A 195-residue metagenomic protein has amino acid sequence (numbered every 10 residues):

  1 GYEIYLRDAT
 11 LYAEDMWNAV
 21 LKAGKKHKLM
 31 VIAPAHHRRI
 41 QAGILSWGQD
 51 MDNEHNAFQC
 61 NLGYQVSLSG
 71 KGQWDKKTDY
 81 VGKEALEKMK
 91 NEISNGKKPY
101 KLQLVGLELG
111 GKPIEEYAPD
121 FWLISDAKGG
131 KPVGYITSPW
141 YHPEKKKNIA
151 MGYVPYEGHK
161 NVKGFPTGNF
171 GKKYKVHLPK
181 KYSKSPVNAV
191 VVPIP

Functional and structural regions predicted by a protein language model:
G1-P195: Conserved, structured C-terminal
